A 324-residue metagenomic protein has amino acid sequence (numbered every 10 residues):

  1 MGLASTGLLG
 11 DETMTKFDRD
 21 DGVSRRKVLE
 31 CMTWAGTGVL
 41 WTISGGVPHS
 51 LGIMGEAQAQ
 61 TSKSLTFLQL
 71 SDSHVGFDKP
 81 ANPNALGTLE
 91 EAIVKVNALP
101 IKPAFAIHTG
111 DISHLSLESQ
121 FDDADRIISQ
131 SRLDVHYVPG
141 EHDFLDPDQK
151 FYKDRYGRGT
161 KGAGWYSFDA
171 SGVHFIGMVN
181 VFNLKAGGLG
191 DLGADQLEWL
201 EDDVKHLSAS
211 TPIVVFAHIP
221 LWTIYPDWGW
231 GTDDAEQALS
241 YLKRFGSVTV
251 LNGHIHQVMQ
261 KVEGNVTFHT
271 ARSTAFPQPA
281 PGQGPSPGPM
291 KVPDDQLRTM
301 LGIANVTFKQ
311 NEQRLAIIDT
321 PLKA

Functional and structural regions predicted by a protein language model:
M1-S24, L51: N-terminal secretory signal peptides
K16-I43: N-terminal secretory signal peptides and thylakoid transit peptides that target proteins across membranes
W41, S50-D122, D202: N-terminal active-site segment of His-dependent metallophosphoesterases
L70-S71, A106-G110, H136-E141, F216-A217 (+2 more regions): Active-site neighborhood of phospho(di)ester-bond hydrolases with catalytic His/Asp-centered motifs
D78-K79, I112, V181-L192, W222-D227: Surface-exposed cleft-lining segments at the edges of enzyme active sites
L117-P212, D234-T249, K261-R272, F276 (+1 more regions): Extended active-site neighborhood of metal-dependent phosphoesterases/phosphodiesterases
S208-I224: Short acidic, glycine-rich surface-loop motifs adjacent to enzyme active sites
I317-A324: Short, solvent-exposed aromatic-acidic interface loops
